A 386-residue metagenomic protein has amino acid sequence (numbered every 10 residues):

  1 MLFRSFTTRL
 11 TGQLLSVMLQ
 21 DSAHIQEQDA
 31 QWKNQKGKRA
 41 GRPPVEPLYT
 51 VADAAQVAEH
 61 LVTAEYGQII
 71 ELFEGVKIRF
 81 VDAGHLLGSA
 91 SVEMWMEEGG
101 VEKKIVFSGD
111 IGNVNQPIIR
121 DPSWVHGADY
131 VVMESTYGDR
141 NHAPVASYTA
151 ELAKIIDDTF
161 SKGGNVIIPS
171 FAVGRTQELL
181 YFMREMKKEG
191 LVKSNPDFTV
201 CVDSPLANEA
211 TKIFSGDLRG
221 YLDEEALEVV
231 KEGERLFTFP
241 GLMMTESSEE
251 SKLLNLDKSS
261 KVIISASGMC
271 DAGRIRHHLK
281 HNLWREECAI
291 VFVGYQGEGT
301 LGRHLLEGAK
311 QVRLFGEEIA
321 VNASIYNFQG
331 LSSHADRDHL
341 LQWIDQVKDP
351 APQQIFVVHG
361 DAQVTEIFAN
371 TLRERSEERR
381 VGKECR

Functional and structural regions predicted by a protein language model:
M1-L2, G382-C385: Short, small-residue-biased leader/transition segments that mark boundaries at the very start of proteins
F3-E178, R184-N195: His/Asp/Glu-rich metal-coordinating catalytic cores of metallo-dependent phosphodiesterases/hydrolases acting on
T8, V81, S108, E134 (+6 more regions): Generic beta-strand/beta-sheet core signal
S123-G127, S194-N195, H281-E286, E318-A320 (+1 more regions): Short, conserved loop/helix-junction motifs that constitute active-site signature segments in enzyme catalytic cores
W124-D139, Y221-V229, F292-A323: Metal-dependent catalytic core segments for phosphate chemistry
I155-E298, R313, V364-E366: Hard-cation-handling environments
R313-I344: Generic long, charged, amphipathic alpha-helical segments
L340-E374: C-terminal structured "cap/appendage" subdomains that terminate the fold
